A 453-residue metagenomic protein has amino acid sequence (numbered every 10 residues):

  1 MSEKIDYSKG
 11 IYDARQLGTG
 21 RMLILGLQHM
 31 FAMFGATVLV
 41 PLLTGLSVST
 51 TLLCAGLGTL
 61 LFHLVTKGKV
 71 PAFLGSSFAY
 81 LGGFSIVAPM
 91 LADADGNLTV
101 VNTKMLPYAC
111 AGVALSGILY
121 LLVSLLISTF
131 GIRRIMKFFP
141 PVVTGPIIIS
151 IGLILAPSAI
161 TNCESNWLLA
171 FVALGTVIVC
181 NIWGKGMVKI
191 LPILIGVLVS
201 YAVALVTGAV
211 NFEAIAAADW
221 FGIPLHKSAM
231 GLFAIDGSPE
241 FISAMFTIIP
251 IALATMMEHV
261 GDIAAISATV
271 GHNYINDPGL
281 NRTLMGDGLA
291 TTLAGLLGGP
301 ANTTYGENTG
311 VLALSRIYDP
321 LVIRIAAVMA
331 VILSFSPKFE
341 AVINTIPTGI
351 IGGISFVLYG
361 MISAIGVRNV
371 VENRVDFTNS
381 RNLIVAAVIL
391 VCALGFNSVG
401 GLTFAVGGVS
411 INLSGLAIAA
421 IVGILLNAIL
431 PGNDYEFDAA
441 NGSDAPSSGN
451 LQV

Functional and structural regions predicted by a protein language model:
M1-I24, F212-L232, A268-H272, T283 (+1 more regions): Intrinsically disordered, low-complexity non-transmembrane regions of multi-pass membrane transporters
M1-L74, F78-T103: N-terminal signal-anchor module of multipass membrane proteins
Y7, F34-T37, A173-C180, L191 (+3 more regions): Juxtamembrane interface elements at the cytosolic ends of transmembrane helices in multi-pass membrane proteins
I11-G20, L42-H63, K67-K69, I249-P320 (+1 more regions): Membrane-embedded helical hairpins/re-entrant loop segments and their flanking transmembrane helices within multi-pass
G20-G35, L169-A173, L191-P192, P224-D262 (+1 more regions): Hydrophobic, membrane-embedded alpha-helices of multi-pass small-molecule transporters
L46-T51, G68-L81, I135-T144, K189-I195 (+3 more regions): Short, non-helical or kinked segments that cap or interrupt transmembrane helices
S85-L91, N181, N308-I323, M329-S334: Interfacial segments of multi-pass membrane proteins
M105-E213, A327-N441: Membrane-embedded alpha-helical modules
